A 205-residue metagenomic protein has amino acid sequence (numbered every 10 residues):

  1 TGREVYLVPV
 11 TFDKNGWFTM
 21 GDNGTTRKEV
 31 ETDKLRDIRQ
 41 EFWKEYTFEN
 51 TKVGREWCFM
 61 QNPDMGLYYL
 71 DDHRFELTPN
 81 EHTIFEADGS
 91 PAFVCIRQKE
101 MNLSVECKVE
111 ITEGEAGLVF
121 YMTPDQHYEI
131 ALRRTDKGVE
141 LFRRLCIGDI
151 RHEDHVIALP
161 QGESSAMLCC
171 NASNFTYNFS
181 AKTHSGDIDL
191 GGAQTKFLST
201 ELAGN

Functional and structural regions predicted by a protein language model:
G2-L7: Structural motif
V8, G16-N205: Extracellular glycan-recognition regions
